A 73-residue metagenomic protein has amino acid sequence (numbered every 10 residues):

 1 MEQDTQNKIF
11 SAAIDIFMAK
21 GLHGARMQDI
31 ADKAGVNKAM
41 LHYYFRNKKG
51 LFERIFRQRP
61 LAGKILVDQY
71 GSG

Functional and structural regions predicted by a protein language model:
M1-K20, A25-G35, K49-E53: Basic, helix-initiating cap at the start of DNA-binding domains
G35-F45: Short hydrophobic/aromatic patch on the recognition helix
A39-M40, G50, I65: Acidic/proline-rich low-complexity IDRs
Y43, E53-R54: DNA-binding alpha-helical recognition surfaces that contact promoter or target DNA
I55-G73: Amphipathic alpha-helical linker/stalk segments
